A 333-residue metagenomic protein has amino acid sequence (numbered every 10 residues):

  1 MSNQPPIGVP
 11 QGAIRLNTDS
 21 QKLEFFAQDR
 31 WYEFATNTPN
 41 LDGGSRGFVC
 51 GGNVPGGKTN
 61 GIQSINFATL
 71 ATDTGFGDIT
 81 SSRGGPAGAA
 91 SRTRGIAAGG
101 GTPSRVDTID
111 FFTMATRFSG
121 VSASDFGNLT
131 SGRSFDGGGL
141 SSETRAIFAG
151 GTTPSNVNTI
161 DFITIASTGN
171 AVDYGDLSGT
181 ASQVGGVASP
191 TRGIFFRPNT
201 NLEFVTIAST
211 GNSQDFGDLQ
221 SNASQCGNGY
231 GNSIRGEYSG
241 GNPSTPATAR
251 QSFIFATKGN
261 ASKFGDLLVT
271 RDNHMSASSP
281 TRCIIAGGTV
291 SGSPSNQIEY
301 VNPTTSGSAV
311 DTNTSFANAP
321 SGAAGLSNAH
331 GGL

Functional and structural regions predicted by a protein language model:
M1-L333: Polar, enzyme-active/binding microenvironments
